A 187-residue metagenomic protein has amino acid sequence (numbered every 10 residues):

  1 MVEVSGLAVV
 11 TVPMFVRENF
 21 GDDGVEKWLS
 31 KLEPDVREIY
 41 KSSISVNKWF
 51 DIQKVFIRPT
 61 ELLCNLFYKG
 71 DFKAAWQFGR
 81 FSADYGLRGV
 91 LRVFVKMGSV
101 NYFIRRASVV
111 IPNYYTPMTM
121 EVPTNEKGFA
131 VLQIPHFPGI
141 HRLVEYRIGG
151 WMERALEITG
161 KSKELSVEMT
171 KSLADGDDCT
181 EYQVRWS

Functional and structural regions predicted by a protein language model:
M1-K69: N-terminal leader/assembly segments
F20, L32, F67-Y68, I111 (+2 more regions): A broad structural signal for alpha-helix termini and local helix breaks/kinks
V46-R147, E164-L165, K171: Amphipathic interaction/junction segments at domain boundaries or subunit interfaces
Y146-G160: Short, non-transmembrane amphipathic alpha-helical segments
L165-R185: Beta-rich nucleic-acid/ligand-interaction surfaces
